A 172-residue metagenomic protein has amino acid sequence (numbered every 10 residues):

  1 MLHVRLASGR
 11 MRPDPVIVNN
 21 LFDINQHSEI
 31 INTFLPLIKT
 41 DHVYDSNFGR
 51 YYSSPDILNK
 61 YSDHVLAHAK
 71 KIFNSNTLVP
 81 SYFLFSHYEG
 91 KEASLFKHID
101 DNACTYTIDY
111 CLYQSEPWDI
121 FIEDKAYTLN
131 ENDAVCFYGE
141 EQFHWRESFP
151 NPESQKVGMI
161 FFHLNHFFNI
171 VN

Functional and structural regions predicted by a protein language model:
M1-N74: Non-heme Fe(II)/2-oxoglutarate
G9-R12, V79, K156: A short, polar/charged loop/turn motif at coil->beta-strand junctions and beta-hairpin connectors
K39, T77-L78, P117: Secondary-structure boundary/capping residues
S75-L84: A short coil-to-beta-strand element that immediately follows conserved catalytic motifs
L84-S86, F149-P150: Short, solvent-exposed loop/turn elements at beta->coil junctions and helix N-caps that rim active or binding pockets
Y88-W145, E153-I160, N165-N172: Catalytic core of non-heme Fe(II) oxygenases with the double-stranded beta-helix
